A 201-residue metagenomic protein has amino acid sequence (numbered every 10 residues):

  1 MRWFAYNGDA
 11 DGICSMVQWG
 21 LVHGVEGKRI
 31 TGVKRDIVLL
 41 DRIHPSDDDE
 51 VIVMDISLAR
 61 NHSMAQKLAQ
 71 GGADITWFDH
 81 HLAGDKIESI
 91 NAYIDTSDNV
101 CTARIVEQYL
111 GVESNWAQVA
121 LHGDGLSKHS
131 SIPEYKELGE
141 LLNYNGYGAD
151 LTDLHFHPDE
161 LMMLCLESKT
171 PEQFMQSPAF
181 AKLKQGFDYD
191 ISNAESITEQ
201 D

Functional and structural regions predicted by a protein language model:
R2, M16, E26-W77, L82-G84: N-terminal small/polar loop signature for handling phosphorylated ligands or for N-terminal nucleophile
W3-G24: Short, charged N-terminal beta->alpha structural module
D9, W19, D55, D79 (+2 more regions): Divalent metal-coordination and catalytic microenvironments
I13, H62, V100: Loop/helix-junction capping segments adjacent to catalytic residues or to phosphate/diphosphate-binding pockets
G20-T31, S196-Q200: Acidic/glycine-enriched edge-of-secondary-structure segments
V22-H23, L68, L110: Active-site catalytic pocket residues across diverse enzymes, especially alpha/beta-hydrolases
I87-D201: A structured phosphate/pyrophosphate-recognition subdomain
